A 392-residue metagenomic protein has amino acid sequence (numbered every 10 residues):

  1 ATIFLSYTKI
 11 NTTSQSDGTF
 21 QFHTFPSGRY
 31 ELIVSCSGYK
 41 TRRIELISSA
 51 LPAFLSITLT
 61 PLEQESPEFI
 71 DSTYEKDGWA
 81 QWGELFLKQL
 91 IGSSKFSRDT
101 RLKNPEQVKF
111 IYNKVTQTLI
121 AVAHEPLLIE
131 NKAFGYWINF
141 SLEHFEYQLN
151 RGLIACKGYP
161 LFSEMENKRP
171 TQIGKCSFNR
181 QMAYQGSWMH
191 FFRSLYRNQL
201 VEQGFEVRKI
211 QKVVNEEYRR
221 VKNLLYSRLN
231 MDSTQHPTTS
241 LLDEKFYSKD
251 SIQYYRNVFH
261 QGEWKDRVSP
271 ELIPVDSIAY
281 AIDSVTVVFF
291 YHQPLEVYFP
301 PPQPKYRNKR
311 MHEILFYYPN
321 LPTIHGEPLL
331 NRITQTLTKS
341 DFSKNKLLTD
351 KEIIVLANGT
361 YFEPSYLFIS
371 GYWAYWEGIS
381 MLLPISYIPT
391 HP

Functional and structural regions predicted by a protein language model:
A1-Y7: Short, ordered, surface-exposed loop/turn motifs in non-cytosolic proteins
L5, R29, I33-I44: A short, solvent-exposed loop/turn motif at the edges and junctions of modular extracellular/periplasmic domains
T8-T19: Short, acidic Ser/Thr/Gly-rich low-complexity loop/linker segments typical of extracellular and cell-surface proteins
T12-T13, K40-S56, T60: Structured interaction patches on ligand/partner-binding surfaces of diverse proteins
G18-T19, G38-T41, F69: Eukaryotic, compositionally biased intrinsically disordered regions
F22-F25: Short, flexible loop/turn segments at beta-strand junctions in immunoglobulin-like and fibronectin type III
S27-R29, L51: Short "repeat-start/strand-capping" segments in structured domains, especially the N-termini of parallel beta-helix
A50, F54-P392: Surface-exposed, low-complexity/disordered segments and acidic/polar micro-motifs at processing/linker regions
